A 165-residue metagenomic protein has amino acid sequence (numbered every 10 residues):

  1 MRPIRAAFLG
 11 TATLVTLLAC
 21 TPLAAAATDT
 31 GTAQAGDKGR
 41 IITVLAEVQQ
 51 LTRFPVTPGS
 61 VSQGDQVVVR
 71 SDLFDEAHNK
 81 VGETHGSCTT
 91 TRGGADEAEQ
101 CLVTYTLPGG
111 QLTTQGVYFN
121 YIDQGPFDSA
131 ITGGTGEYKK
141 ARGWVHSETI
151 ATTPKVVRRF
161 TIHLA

Functional and structural regions predicted by a protein language model:
M1-A27: Secretory targeting and sorting signals
A27-A165: Beta-strand-enriched cores of mature, soluble protein domains
